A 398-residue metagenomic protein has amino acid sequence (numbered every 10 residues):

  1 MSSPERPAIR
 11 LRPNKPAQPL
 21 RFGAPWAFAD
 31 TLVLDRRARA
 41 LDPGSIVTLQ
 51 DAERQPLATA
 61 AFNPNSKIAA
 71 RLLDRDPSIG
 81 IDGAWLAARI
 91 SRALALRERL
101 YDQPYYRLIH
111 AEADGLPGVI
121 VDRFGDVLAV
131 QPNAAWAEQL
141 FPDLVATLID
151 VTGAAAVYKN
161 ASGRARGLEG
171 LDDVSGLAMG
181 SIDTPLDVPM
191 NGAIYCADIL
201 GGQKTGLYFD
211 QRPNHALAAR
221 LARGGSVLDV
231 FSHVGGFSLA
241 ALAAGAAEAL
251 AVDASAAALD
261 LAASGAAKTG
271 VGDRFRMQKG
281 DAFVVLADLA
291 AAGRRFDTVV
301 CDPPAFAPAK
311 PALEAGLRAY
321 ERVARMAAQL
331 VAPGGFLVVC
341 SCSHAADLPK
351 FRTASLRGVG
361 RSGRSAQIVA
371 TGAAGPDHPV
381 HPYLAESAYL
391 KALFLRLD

Functional and structural regions predicted by a protein language model:
M1-R123: Non-catalytic accessory regions of SAM-dependent methyltransferases
I109-D122, E138-L207, A216: Non-catalytic substrate-recognition/targeting regions of SAM-dependent transferases
G224-H233: Conserved class I S-adenosyl-L-methionine
V234-A246: Conserved SAM-binding loop of SAM-dependent methyltransferases across substrates and taxa, primarily the Class I
E248-D253: Conserved SAM-binding motif I beta-strand of class I
A257-D297: S-adenosyl-L-methionine
F296-M326: Mobile active-site "lid"/loop adjacent to the S-adenosyl-L-methionine
F336-D398: C-terminal catalytic and target-recognition region of SAM-dependent MTase-like enzymes, primarily methyltransferases
